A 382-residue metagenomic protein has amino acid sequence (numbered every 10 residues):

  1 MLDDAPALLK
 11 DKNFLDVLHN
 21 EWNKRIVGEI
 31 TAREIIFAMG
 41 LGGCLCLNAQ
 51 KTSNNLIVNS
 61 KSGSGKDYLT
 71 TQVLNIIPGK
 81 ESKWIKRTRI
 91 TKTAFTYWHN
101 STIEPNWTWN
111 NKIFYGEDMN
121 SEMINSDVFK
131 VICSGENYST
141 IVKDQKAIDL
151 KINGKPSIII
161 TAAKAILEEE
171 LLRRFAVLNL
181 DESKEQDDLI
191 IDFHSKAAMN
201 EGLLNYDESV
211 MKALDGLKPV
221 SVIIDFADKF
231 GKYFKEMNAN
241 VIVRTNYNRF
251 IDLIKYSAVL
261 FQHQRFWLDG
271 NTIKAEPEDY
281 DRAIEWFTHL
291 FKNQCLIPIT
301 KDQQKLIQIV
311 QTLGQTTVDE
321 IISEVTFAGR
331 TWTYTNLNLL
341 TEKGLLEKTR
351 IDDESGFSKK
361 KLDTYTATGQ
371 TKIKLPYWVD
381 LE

Functional and structural regions predicted by a protein language model:
M1-R33: Charged, amphipathic alpha-helical linker segments immediately N-terminal to NTP-binding catalytic cores
E21-R25, E29, M39-G43, I76-K80 (+10 more regions): Conserved, well-folded catalytic cores of nucleic-acid-processing and energy-transducing macromolecular machines
R33-F37, E169, R173, R244-D252 (+1 more regions): Non-catalytic, well-ordered alpha-helical scaffold segments
E34, M39-A197, K348-D352: Conserved ASCE/P-loop NTPase catalytic core
L74, I251, Y334-N338: Short, hydrophobic-biased segments on the C-terminal half of alpha helices that form "recognition helices"
R173-A239, I251, A258, W267-G270: Interdomain motor-coupling "hinge/lid" segment immediately C-terminal to the ATP-binding subdomain of NTP-driven enzymes
D228-I299: C-terminal helical "lid" subdomain and adjoining coupling/linker elements of P-loop NTPases
I297-E382: Terminal-proximal interaction/regulatory segments of ATP-powered molecular machines
